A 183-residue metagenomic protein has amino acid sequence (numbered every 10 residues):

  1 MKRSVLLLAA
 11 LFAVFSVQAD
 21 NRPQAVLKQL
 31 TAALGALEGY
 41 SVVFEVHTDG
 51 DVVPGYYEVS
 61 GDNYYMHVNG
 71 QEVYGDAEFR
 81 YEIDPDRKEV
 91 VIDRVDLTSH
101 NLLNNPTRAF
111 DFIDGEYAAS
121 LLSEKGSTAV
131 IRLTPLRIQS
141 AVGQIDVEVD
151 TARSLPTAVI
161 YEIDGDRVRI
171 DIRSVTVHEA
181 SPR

Functional and structural regions predicted by a protein language model:
M1-S4: Positively charged n-region of N-terminal signal peptides that target proteins for export
L6-A9: Sec-dependent N-terminal signal peptides
L11, F15-D51, K88, R183: N-terminal leader/targeting segments and the immediate start of mature chains
A19-N21, K125-S127, L136-Q144, T151-R183: Non-transmembrane domains of secretory- and envelope-associated proteins
Y40-F44, G55-Y57, D62-M66, G143-I145 (+1 more regions): One face of beta-strands
V43-H47, Y65-N69, V130-I138, A158-E162: Short beta-strand segments that buttress and anchor functional surface loops
P54-N104, I163-R169: An acidic-aromatic
E82-A141: Surface-exposed, polar helix/loop patches in the mature regions of secreted/periplasmic/lumenal proteins that form
